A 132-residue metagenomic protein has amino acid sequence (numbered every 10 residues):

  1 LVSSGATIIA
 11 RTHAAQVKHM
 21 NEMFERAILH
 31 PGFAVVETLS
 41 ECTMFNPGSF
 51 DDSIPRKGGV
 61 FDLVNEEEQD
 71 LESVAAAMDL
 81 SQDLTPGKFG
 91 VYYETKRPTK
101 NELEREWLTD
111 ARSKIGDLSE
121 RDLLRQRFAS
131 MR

Functional and structural regions predicted by a protein language model:
L1-R26: Conserved thiamine diphosphate
L1-S3, A27-H30, L80-T85: Solvent-exposed alpha-helices and their adjacent loops that cap or buttress functional pockets in soluble metabolic
I9-T12, V35-L39: Short, conserved beta-strand edge motifs with alternating hydrophobic and charged residues
N21-E22, H30, E41: Hydrophobic pocket-lining "lid/loop/helix" segments that shape and contact the acyl-thioester
E25-A27, D51-D52: Short low-complexity, flexible loop/linker segments enriched in glycine and/or proline with clustered acidic
L29-A34, R56-G59: Short, structured secondary-structure boundary patches
G32-T38, F89-V91: Generic beta-sheet signal
C42-R132: Flexible, low-complexity linker and terminal segments
